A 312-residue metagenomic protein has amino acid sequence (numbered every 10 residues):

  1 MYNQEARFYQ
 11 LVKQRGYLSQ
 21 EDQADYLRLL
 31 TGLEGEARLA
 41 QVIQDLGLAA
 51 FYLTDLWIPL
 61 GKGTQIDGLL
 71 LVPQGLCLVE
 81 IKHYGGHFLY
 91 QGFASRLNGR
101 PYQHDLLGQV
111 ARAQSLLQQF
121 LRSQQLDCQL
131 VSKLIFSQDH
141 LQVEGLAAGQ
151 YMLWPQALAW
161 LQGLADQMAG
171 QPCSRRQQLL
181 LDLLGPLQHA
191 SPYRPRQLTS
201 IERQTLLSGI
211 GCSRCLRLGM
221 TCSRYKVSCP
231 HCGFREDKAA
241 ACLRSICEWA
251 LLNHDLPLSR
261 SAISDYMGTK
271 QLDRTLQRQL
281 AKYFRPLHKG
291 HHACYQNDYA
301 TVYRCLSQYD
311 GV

Functional and structural regions predicted by a protein language model:
M1-T64, L97-Q279, Y299-V312: Surface-exposed interaction regions that form or flank ligand-binding interfaces
W57-L78, C294-Y295: Catalytic centers of nucleases
L70-A94: Active-site beta-strand-loop-beta-strand hairpin of nuclease catalytic cores that positions key catalytic residues
L71-V72, C222, H288: Generic beta-strand structural signal
R274, K289-G290: Residue-level detector of family-conserved "landmark" positions at structurally sensitive sites
Q279-H288: Short, solvent-exposed alpha-helical "recognition" segments
H291-T301: Short helix-start
